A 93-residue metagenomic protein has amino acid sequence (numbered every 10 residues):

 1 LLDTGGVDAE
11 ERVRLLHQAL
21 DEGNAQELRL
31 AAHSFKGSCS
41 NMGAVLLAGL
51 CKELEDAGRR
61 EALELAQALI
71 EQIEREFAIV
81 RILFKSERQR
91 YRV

Functional and structural regions predicted by a protein language model:
L1-S34, N41, R60, E64-R92: Long, amphipathic alpha-helical coiled-coil segments characteristic of histidine-phosphotransfer scaffolds
G37-G49: Amphipathic C-terminal alpha-helical segment
L50-R59: Hydrophobic, amphipathic alpha-helical faces that serve as interaction scaffolds
